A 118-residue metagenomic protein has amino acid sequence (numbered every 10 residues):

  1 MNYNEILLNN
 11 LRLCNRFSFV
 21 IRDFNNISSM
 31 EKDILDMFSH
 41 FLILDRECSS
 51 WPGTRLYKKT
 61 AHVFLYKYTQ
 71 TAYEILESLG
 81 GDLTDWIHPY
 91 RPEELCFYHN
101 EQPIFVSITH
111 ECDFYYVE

Functional and structural regions predicted by a protein language model:
M1-E118: Structured alpha/beta or helical-core interaction and ligand-binding surfaces enriched in interleaved
